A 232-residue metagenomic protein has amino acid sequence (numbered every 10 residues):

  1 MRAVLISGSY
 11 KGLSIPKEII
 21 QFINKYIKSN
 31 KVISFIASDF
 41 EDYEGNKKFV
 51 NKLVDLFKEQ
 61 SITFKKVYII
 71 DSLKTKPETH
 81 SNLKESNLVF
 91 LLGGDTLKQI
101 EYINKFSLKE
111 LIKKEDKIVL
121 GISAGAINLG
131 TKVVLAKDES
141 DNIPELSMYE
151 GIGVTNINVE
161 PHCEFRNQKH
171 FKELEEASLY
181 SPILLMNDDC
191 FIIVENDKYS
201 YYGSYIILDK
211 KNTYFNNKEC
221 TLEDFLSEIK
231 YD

Functional and structural regions predicted by a protein language model:
R2-K28, F40, E44-N51, L135-D232: C-terminal and late-domain segments of enzyme folds
L5, L88-L92, L120-G121, V159: Structural motif
S14-E78, N82: ATP/NTP phosphate-donor binding region
K31, N87, N156: Conserved acidic residues
F35, L120-I122, L184-M186: A structural signal for short, well-ordered beta-strand segments and their strand-loop junctions that often border
K65, I69-I118: Flexible gly/pro-rich beta->alpha loop and the following alpha-helix that scaffold active-site loops
K98-Y102, L108-F165: Class I SAM-dependent methyltransferase SAM-binding "motif I" and its flanking Rossmann-like core
